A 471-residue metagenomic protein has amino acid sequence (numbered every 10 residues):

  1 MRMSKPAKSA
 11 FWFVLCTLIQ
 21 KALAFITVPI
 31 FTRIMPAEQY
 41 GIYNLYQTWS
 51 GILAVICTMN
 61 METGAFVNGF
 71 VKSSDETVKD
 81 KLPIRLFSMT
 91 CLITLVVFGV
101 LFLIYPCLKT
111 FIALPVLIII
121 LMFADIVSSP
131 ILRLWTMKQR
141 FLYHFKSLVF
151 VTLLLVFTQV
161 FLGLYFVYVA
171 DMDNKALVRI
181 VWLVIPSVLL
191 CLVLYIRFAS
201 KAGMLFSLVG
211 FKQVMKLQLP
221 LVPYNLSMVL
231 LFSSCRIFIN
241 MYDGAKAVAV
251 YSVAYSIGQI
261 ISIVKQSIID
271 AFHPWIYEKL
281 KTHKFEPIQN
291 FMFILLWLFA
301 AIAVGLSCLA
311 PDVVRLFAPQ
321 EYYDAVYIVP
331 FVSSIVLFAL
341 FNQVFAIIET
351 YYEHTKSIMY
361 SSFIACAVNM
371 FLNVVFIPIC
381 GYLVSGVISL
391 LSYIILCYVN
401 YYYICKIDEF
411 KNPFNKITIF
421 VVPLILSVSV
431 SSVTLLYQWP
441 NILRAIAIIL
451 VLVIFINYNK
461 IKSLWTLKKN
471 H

Functional and structural regions predicted by a protein language model:
M1-L23, T77, L208-Y224, V422-P423 (+1 more regions): N-terminal membrane topogenesis motif
M1-R2, P6, M172-I180, C191-F232 (+3 more regions): Interhelical loop/hinge segments that connect adjacent transmembrane helices in multipass membrane
K5-E62, F98, F102, D125 (+5 more regions): Signature of the first transmembrane helix
V28, C57-S74, A254, G258-H283 (+2 more regions): Helix-loop junctions and terminal segments of transmembrane helices in multi-pass membrane transport/translocation
T63, I84-F111, F161-Y168, L192-V193 (+3 more regions): Alpha-helical transmembrane segments of multi-pass membrane transport and lipid-handling proteins
V100, A365-V368, F414-L467: Transmembrane alpha-helical segments of multi-pass transport proteins
S128-F150, A202, S333-I364, K406: Membrane-interface junctions at transmembrane-helix termini in multi-pass inner-membrane proteins
V149-A199, F363-V368, Y382-Y403, L443-I448 (+1 more regions): Hydrophobic alpha-helical transmembrane segments
